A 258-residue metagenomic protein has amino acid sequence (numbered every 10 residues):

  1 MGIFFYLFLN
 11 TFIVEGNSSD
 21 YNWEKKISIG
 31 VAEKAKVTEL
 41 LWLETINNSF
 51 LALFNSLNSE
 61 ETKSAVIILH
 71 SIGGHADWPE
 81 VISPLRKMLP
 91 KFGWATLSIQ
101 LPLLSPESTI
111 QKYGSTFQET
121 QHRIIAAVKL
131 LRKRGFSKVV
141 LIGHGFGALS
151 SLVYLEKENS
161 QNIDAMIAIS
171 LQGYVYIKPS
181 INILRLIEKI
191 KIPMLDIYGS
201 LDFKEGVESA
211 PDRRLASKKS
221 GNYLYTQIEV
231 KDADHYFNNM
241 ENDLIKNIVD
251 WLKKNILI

Functional and structural regions predicted by a protein language model:
N17-S59: N-terminal cap/lid segment of alpha/beta-hydrolase-fold proteins
S49, L57-G93, L97: Short, surface-exposed "cap/lid" segments of acyl-processing enzymes
G74, Q100-S115: Cap/lid segment of the alpha/beta-hydrolase catalytic domain
T109-R134: Alpha/beta-hydrolase active-site loop
I142-S151: Gly/Ala-rich beta-loop-alpha elbow adjacent to hydrolase catalytic centers
V153-D164: Conserved hydrolase catalytic core segment
A165, S170-E229: The feature captures the conserved acid-bearing segment of alpha/beta-hydrolase catalytic domains
N222-I258: C-terminal catalytic histidine-bearing segment of alpha/beta-hydrolase fold enzymes
